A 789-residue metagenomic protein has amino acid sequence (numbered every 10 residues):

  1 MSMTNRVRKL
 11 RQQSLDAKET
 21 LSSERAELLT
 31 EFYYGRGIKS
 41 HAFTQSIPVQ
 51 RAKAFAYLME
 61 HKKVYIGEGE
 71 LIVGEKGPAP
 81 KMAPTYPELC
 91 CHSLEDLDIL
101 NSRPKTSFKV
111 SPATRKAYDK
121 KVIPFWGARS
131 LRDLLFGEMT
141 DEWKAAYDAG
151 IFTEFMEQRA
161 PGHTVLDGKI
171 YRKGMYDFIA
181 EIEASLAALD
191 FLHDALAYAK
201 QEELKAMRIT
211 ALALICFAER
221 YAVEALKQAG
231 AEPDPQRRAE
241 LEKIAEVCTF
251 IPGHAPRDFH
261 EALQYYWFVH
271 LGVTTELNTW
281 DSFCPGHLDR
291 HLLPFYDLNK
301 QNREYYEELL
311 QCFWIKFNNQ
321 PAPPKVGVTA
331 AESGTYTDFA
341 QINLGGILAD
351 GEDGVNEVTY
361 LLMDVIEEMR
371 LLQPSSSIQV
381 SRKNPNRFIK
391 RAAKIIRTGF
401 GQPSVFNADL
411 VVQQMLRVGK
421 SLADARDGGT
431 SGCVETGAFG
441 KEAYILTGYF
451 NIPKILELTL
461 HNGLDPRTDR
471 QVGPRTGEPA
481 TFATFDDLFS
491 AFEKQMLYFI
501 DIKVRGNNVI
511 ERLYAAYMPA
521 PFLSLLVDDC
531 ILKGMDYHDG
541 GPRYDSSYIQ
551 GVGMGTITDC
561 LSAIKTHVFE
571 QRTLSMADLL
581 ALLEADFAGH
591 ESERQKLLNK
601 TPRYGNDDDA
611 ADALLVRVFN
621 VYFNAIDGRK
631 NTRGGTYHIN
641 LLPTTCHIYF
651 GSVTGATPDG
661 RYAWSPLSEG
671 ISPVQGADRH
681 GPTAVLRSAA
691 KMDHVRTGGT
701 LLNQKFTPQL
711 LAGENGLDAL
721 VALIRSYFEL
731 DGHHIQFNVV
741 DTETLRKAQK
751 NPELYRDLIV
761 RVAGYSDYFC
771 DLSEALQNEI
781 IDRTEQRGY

Functional and structural regions predicted by a protein language model:
S2-A206, Q236, E240-Y789: Conserved catalytic cores of very large enzyme subunits
K205-C216: Extended non-globular scaffold/tether segments
C216, R220-V223, K227: Extended, non-transmembrane alpha-helical coiled-coils
L226-G230, T566-F569: Short, flexible helix-adjacent loops and helix caps
Q228-R238: A conserved hydrophobic secondary-structure block that centers on an alpha-helix together with its immediately flanking
